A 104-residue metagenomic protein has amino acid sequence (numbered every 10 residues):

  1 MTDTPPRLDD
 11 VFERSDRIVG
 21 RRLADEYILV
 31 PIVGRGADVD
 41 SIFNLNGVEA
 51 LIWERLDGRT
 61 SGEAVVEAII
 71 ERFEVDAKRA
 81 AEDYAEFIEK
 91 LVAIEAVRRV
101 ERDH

Functional and structural regions predicted by a protein language model:
M1-D25: Hydrophobic packing positions characteristic of elongated beta-solenoid/beta-helix-type spike/fiber shafts
T2-P5, R35-H104: Long, charge-rich, low-complexity alpha-helical segments
D16, Y27, G47-E49: Solvent-exposed, flexible loop/coil residues
G20, E26-R35: Intrinsically disordered, low-complexity serine/threonine- and proline-rich regulatory segments
